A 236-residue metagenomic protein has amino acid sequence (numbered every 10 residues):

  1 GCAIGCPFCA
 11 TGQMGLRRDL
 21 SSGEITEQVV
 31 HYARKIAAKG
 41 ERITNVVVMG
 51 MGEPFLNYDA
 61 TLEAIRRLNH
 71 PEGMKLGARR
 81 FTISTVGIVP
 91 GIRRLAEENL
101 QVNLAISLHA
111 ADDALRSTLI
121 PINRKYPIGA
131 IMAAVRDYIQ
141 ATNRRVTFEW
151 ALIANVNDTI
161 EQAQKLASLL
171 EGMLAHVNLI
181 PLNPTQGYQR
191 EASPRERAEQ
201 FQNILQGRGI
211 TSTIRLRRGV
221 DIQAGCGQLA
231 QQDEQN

Functional and structural regions predicted by a protein language model:
G1-E24: Canonical Radical SAM [4Fe-4S] cluster-binding loop centered on the CxxxCxxC motif and its immediate flanking residues
A3, M14, G52-P54, V89 (+2 more regions): Gly/Ser/Thr-rich beta-alpha loop segments that engage phosphate groups in nucleotides
R17, N155, Q186, V220-I222: Short secondary-structure capping/turn micro-motifs that flank functional sites
S22-A38: Ferredoxin-type iron-sulfur electron-transfer modules in oxidoreductases and energy-metabolism complexes
A33-R208, S212-T213: Conserved AdoMet/S-adenosylmethionine-binding subsite of the radical SAM
G207, G219-N236: Radical SAM enzyme core and accessory elements
L216: Conserved histidine-centered catalytic loops in small-molecule metabolism enzymes
